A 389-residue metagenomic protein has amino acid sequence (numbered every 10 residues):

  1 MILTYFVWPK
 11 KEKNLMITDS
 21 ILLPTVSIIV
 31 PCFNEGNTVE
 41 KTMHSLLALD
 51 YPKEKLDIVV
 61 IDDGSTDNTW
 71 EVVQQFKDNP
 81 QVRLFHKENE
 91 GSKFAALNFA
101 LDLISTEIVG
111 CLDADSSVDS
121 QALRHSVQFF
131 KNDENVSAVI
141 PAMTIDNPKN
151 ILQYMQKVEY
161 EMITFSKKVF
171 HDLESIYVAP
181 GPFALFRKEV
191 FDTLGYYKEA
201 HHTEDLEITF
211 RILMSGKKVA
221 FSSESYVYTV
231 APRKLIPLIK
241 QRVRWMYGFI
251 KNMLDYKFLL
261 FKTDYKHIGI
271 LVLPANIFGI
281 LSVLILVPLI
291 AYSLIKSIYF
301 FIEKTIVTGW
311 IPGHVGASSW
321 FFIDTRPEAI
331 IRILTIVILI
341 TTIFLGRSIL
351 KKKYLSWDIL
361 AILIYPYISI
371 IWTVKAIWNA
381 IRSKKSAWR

Functional and structural regions predicted by a protein language model:
M1-H44: N-proximal low-complexity "stem/linker" segments adjacent to membrane-targeting elements
K10-D19, R233-I362, W378-R389: Basic/Trp-rich segment in TM-proximal cytosolic loops or flexible interdomain/linker regions
P24-S27, D57, E207: Cell-envelope/extracellular polymer assembly enzymes that use nucleotide-activated donors
E40, D67-Q75, L97, Q121: Acidic helix N-cap motif at the loop->helix transition within catalytic regions of sugar-transfer enzymes
H44-K55: Short, acidic, metal-binding catalytic loop of nucleotide-sugar glycosyltransferases
K53, D62-E71, N89-E90: A conserved acidic beta->alpha catalytic loop
F85-H86, S92-A96, A100, T106-E107 (+3 more regions): Long helical/loop segments within the catalytic core of UDP-sugar-dependent glycosyltransferases, especially the large
